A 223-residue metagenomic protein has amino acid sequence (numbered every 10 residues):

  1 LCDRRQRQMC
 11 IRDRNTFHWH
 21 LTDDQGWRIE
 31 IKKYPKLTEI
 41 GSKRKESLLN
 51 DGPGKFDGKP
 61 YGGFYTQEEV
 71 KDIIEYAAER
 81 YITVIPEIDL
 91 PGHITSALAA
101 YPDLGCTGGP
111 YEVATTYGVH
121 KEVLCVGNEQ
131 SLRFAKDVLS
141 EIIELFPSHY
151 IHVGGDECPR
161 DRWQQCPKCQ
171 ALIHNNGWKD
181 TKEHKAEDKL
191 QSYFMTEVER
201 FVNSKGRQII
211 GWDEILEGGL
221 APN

Functional and structural regions predicted by a protein language model:
L1-I11: Single conserved hydrophobic/aromatic residue that forms the stacking wall/gate of nucleotide- or nucleobase-binding
R14-W19, V70-I73, P86, A135 (+1 more regions): Extended, hydrophobic alpha-helical segments in both membrane/secreted and soluble proteins
N15-W19, V84-I88, I151-V153, I209-G211: Hydrophobic faces of well-ordered beta-strands that scaffold small-molecule active sites in alpha/beta enzyme cores
L21-Q25, K33, I88-I94, E157-P159 (+1 more regions): Active-site-proximal loop/turn and secondary-structure-junction residues that shape catalytic pockets, frequently
Q25-E79, I94-R133, D161-S192: Aromatic- and acidic-residue-enriched carbohydrate-binding clefts of CAZyme catalytic domains
R133-S140, E144-N223: Gly/Pro-rich turn-and-neighbor structural signature
